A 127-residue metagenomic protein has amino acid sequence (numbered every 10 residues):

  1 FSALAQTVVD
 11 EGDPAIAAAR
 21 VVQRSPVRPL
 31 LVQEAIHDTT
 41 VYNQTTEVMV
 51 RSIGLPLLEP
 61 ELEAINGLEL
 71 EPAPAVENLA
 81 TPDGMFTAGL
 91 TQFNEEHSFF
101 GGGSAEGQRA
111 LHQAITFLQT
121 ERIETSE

Functional and structural regions predicted by a protein language model:
F1-E127: C-terminal subdomain of alpha/beta-hydrolase-fold enzymes, centered on the catalytic histidine and its supporting
